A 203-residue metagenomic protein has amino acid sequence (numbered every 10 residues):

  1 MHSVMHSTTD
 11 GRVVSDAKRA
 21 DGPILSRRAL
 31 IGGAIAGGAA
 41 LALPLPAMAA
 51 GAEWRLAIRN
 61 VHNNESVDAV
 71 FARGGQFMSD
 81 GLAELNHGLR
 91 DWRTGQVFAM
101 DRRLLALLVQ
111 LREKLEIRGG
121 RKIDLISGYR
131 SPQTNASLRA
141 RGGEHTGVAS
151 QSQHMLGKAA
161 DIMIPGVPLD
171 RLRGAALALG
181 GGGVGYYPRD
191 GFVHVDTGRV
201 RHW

Functional and structural regions predicted by a protein language model:
M1-L25: N-terminal secretory signal peptides
H2-V4, W54-R59, E144-W203: Catalytic cores and adjacent binding grooves of peptidoglycan-active enzymes
P23-A29, G38-A52: N-terminal twin-arginine translocation
M48-G95: Near-N-terminal "mature-domain entry" segment
F77-I126: Active-site acidic/histidine clusters and adjacent loop/turn architecture that either coordinate catalytic ions
L105-R112, R139, L169, R173: Extracytoplasmic/secreted envelope proteins and their assembly/folding machinery, especially bacterial periplasmic
P132-S150: Charged, often glycine-rich, active-site loop that binds/positions anionic groups
